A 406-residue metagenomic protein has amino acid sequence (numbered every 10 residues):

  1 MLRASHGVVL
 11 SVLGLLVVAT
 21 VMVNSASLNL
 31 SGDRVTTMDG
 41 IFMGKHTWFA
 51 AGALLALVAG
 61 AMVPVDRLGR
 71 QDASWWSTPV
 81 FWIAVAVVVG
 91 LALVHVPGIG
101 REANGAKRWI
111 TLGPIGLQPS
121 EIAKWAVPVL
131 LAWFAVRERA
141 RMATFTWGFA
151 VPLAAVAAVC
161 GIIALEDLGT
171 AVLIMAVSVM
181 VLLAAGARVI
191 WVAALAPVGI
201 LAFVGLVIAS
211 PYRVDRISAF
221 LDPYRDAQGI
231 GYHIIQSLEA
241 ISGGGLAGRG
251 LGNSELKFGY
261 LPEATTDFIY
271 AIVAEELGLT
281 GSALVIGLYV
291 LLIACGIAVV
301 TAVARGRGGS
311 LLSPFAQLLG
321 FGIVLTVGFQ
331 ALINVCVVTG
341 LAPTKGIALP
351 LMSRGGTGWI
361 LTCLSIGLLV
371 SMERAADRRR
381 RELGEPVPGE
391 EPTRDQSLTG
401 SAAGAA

Functional and structural regions predicted by a protein language model:
M1-L13: N-terminal membrane topogenic signal
L2, Y260-L261, G309-L312, A316 (+2 more regions): Residue-level "hotspot" positions that anchor or transmit function at local structural transition points
A4, N29, P128, F134 (+8 more regions): Residue-level detector of alpha-helical segments with a strong bias toward transmembrane helices and their helix-loop
S11-V17, V21-S25, G32-I230, A271-V337 (+2 more regions): Hydrophobic alpha-helical transmembrane segments of multi-pass inner membrane proteins, especially in bacterial systems
V17, G340-E382: Transmembrane alpha-helices of multi-pass inner-membrane enzymes
V21, A171, H233, G245-L246 (+5 more regions): Gly/Ser/Thr-rich beta-alpha loop segments that engage phosphate groups in nucleotides
G113-A123, A164-E166, G245-G250, G346-W359: Glycine/serine-rich anion-binding loops at beta->alpha junctions that coordinate negatively charged ligand groups
P223-T266, L277-G281: TM-adjacent membrane-interface loops and short helices in multi-pass inner/ER membrane proteins
